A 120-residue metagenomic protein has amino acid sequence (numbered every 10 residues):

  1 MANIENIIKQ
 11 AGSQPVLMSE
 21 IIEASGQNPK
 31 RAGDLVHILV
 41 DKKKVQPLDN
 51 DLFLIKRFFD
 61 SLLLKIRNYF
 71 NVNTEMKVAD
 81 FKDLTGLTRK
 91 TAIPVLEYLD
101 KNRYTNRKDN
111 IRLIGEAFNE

Functional and structural regions predicted by a protein language model:
M1-E120: C-terminal non-catalytic scaffold/interaction domains in large multidomain proteins
